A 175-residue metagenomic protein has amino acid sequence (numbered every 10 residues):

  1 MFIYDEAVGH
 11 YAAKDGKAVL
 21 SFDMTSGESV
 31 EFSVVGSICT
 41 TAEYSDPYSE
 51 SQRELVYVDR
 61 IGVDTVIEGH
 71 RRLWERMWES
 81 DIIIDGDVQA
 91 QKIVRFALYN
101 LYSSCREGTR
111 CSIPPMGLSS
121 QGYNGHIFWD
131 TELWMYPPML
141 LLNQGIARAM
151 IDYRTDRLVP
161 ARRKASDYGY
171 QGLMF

Functional and structural regions predicted by a protein language model:
M1-Y123: Acidic/polar, glycine-enriched structural segments that form the non-catalytic walls/loops of the carbohydrate-binding
V19-L20, S33, P114, L133-P137 (+1 more regions): Short, hydrophobic/aromatic alpha-helical segments in well-folded domains
Y57-G62, P138-M139, A161-K164: Glycine-rich loops and low-complexity Gly/Arg-rich segments that provide flexible linkers or classic glycine-based
D87, N124-G125, P137-L141: Short, charged/polar micro-motifs that form catalytic or ligand-binding hotspots
F96-L101, T131-I146, R157: Alpha-helical support elements that line or immediately flank enzyme active sites and cofactor-binding pockets
C105-S119, G145-F175: Helix-terminus loop motifs that line ligand-binding clefts
Y123-E132: Internal helix-loop-helix
